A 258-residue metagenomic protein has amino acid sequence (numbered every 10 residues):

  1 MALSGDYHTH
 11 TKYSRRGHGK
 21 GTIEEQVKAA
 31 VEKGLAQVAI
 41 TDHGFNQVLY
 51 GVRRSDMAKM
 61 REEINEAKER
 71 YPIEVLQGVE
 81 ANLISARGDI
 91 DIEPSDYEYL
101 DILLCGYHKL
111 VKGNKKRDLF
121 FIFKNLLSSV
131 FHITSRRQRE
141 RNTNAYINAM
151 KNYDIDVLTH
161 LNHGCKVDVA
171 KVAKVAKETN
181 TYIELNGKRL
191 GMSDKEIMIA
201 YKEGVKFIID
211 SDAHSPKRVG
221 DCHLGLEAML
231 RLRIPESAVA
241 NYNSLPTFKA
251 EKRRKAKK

Functional and structural regions predicted by a protein language model:
A2, V48-E178, L230, A238 (+1 more regions): Extended substrate/RNA-proximal surfaces in nucleic-acid metabolism proteins
S4-R16, I40-F45, L158-N162, S211: Histidine-centered catalytic micro-motifs
R15-G19, Y50, V167-A173, G191-E203 (+2 more regions): Histidine/acidic-residue-rich catalytic or RNA/ligand-binding cores of hydrolases and nuclease-related proteins
E24-T41, E62-Y71: Alpha-helical scaffold segments that flank or form the walls of functional sites
K33, N152-Y153, E203, L232: Structural motif
V38-I40, L103, L158, I183: Hydrophobic residues within beta-strands of alpha/beta enzymes
H43, V205-G220, V239: Short acidic/histidine-rich active-site segments
N180-G191: His/Asp/Glu-enriched short active-site or ligand-binding loop at hydrolase and phosphoryl-transfer sites
